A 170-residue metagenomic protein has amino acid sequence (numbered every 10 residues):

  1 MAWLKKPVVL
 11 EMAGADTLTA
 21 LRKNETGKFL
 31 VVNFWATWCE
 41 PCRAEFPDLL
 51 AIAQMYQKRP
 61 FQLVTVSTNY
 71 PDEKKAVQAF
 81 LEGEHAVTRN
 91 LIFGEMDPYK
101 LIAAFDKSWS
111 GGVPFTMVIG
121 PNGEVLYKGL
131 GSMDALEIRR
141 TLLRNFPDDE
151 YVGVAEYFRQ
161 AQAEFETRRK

Functional and structural regions predicted by a protein language model:
V9-L30, A53-M55: A short beta-strand-turn-helix
K28-L30, F34-W38, Y70, G112: Short pre-active-site segment immediately N-terminal to redox-active cysteine/selenocysteine motifs in thiol-based
L30-V32, V64-V66, M117: Conserved hydrophobic packing residues within short motifs/helices of P-loop NTPase cores of ABC-family ATPases
F34-A51: Conserved redox-active cysteine motifs that mediate thiol-disulfide chemistry, especially di-cysteine Cys-X(1-2)-Cys
A36-P41, T68-D72, E95-Y99, E124 (+1 more regions): Solvent-exposed loop/turn segments at secondary-structure junctions within structured extracellular/periplasmic domains
P60-K74, A86-D97: Thiol-based oxidoreductase modules, predominantly thioredoxin-like and allied folds used for disulfide exchange
F80-V113: Short, internal strand/loop/helix patches that form the active-site neighborhood or redox-interaction surface
G112-K170: Thiol-/selenol-based redox modules, centered on thioredoxin-like and closely related oxidoreductase domains
